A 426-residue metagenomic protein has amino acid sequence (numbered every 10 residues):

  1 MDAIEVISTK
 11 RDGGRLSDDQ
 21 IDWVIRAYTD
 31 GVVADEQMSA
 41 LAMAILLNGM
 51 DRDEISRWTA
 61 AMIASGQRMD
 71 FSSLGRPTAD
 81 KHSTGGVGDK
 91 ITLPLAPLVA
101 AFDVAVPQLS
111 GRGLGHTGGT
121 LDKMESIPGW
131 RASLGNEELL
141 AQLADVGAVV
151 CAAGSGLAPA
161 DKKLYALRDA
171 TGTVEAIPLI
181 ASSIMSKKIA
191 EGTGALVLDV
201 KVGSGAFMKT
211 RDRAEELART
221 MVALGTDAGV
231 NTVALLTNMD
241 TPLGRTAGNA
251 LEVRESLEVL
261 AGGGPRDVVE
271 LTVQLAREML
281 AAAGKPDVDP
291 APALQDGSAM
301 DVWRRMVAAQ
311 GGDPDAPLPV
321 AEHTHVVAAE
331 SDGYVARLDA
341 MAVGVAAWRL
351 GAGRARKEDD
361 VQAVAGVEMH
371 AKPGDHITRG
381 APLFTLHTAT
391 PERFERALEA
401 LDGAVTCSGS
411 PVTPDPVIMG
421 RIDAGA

Functional and structural regions predicted by a protein language model:
M1-G88, R305-A309, I418-G420, G425-A426: Acidic, glycine/proline-rich low-complexity segments that act as flexible tails and inter-domain linkers
E5, K10, R15-D18, Y28 (+4 more regions): Well-ordered secondary-structure scaffolds
L47-N48, P94-P107, K187-G192, D227-A228 (+1 more regions): Alpha-helix C-terminal capping segments
P77-A100, V104-T117: Glycine/serine-rich anion-binding loops at beta->alpha junctions that coordinate negatively charged ligand groups
T92, S110, T117-D122, A153-G154 (+4 more regions): Short acidic, glycine/serine/threonine-rich loops at helix termini
L109, L143, C151-G154, D199-G203 (+1 more regions): Short beta-strand segments
K123-V149, R219-G225, G229: A glycine-rich helix N-cap at a beta->alpha junction
A144-T193: Phosphate/diphosphate-binding glycine-rich loops and adjacent basic-rich segments that engage nucleotide
